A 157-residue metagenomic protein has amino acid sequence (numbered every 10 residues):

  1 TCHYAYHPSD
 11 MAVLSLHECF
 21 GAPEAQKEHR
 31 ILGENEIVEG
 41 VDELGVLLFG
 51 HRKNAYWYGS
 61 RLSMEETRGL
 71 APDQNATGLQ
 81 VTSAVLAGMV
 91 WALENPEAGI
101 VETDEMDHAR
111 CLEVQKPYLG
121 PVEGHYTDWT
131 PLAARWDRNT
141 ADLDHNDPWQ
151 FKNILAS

Functional and structural regions predicted by a protein language model:
T1-S157: C-terminal catalytic/substrate-binding lobe primarily of soluble NAD(P)-dependent oxidoreductases
